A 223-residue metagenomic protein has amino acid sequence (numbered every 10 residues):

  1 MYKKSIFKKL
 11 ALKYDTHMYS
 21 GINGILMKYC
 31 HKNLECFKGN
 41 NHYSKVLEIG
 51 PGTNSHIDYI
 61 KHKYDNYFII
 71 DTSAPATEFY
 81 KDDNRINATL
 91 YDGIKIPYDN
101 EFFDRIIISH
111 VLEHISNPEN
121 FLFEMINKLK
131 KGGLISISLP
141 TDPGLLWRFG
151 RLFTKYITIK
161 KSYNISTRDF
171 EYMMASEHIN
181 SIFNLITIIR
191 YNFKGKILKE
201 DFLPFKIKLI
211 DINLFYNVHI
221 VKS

Functional and structural regions predicted by a protein language model:
M1-N40: Conserved class I S-adenosyl-L-methionine
D15-I25, S116-I126, L134-S223: S-adenosyl-L-methionine-dependent methyltransferase catalytic module, highlighting the catalytic core
H42-G52: Conserved class I S-adenosyl-L-methionine
K45, D65-N66, L134: Residues at the starts of beta-strands that form the adenosine-phosphate
G52-K95: Class I SAM-dependent methyltransferase SAM/SAH-binding core
I94-I106: A short acidic, Gly/Pro-enriched loop at the edge of an enzyme's catalytic core that lines a small-molecule cofactor
R105-S116: A short SAM/SAH-binding and catalytic strip from SAM-dependent methyltransferases
